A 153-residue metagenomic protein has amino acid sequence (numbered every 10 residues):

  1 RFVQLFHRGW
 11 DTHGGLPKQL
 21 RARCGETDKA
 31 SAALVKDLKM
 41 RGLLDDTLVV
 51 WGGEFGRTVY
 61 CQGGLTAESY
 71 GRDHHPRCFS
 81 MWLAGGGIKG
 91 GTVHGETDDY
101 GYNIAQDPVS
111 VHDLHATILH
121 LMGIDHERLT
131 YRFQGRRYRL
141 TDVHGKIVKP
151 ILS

Functional and structural regions predicted by a protein language model:
R1-S153: Ligand-binding pockets and gating/stacking loops
